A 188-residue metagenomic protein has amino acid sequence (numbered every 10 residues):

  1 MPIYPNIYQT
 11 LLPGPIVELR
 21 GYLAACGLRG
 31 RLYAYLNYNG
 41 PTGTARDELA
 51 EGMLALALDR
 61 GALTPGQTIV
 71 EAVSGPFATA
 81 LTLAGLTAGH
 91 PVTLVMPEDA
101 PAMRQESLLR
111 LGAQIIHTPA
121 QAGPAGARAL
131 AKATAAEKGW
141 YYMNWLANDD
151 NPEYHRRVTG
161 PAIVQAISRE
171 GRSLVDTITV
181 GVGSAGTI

Functional and structural regions predicted by a protein language model:
M1-I188: PLP-dependent amino-acid enzyme catalytic core
